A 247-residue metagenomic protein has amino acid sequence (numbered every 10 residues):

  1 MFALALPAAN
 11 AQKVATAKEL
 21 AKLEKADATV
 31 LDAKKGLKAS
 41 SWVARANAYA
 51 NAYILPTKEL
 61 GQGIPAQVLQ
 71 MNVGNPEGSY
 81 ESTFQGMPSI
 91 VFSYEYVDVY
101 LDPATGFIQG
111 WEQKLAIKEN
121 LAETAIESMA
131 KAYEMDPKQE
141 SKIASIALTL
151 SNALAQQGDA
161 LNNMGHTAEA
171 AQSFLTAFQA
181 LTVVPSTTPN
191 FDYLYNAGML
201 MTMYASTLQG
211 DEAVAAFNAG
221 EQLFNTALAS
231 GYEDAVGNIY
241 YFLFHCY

Functional and structural regions predicted by a protein language model:
M1-E19: Bacterial Sec-dependent N-terminal signal peptides
K13-L31: Short N-terminal segments immediately surrounding and downstream of signal-peptide cleavage
K18, K22, L150-Q157, Y193 (+2 more regions): Structural recognition of alpha-solenoid helical scaffolds
T29-D32, K38-N51, L55: Alpha-helical, heptad-rich or low-complexity scaffold/stalk segments that mediate oligomerization or tethering
G36, S41-V43, S141, S145-T149 (+2 more regions): Residue signature of alpha-solenoid helical repeat architecture, marking inter-repeat boundaries and helix-start
A48-A168, Q172, T176, L181-P189 (+1 more regions): Short coil/linker segments at helix-helix boundaries
Q179-Y247: Acidic, serine/threonine- and glycine-rich low-complexity intrinsically disordered segments that serve as flexible
